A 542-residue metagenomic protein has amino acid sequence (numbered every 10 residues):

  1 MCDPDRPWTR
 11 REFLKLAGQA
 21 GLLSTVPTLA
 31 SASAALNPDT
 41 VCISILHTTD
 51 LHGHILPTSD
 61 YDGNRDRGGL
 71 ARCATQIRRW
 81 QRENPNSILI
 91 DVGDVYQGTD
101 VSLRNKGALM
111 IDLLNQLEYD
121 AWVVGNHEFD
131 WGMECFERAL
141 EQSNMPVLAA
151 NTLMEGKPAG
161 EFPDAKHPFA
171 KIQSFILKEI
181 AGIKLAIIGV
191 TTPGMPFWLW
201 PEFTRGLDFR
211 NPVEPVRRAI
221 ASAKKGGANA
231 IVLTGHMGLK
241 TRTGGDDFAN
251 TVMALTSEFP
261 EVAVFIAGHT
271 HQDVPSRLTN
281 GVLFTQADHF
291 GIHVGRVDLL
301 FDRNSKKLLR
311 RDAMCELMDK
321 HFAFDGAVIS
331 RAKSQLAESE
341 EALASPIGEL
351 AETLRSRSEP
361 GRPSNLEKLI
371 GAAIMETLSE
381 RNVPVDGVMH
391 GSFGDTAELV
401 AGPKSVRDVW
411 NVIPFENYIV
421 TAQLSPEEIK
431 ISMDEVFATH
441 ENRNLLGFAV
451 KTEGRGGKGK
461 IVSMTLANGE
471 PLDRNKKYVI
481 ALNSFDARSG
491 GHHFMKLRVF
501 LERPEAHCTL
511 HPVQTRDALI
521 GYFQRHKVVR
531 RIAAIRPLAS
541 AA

Functional and structural regions predicted by a protein language model:
C2-H321, N365-E376, V388, Q423-L424 (+2 more regions): Acidic, metal/ion-coordinating pockets
D39-G63, G68-R78, R82, W198 (+4 more regions): Catalytic centers of hydrolytic enzymes
